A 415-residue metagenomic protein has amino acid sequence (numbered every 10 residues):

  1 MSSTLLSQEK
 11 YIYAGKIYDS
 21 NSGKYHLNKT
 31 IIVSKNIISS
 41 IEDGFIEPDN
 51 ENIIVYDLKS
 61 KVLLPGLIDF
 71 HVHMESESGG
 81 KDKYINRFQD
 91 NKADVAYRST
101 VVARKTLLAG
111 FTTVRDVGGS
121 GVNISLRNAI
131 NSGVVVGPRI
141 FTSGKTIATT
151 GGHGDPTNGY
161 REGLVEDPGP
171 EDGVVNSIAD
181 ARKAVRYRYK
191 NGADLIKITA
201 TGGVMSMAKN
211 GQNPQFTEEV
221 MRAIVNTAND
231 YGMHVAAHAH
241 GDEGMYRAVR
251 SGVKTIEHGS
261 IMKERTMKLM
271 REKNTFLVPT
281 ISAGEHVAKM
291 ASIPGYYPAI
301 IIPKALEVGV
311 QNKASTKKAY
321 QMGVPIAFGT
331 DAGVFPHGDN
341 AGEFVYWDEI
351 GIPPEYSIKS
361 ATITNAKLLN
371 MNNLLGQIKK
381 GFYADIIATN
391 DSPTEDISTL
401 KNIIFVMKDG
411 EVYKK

Functional and structural regions predicted by a protein language model:
M1-E9: Bacterial Sec-dependent N-terminal signal peptides
I17, S22-L64: Histidine-rich, glycine-flanked metal-binding segment
K61-S132, T150-T157, E219, E243 (+1 more regions): Metal-associated gating/positioning segment near the N- to mid-region
M74-V95, R104, T150-G169, V204-T217 (+1 more regions): Active-site gating loops and adjacent loop-to-helix segments of metal-dependent hydrolytic enzymes
S78-K81, G152-H153, S206-A208, M245-S251 (+5 more regions): Histidine/acidic-residue-rich catalytic or RNA/ligand-binding cores of hydrolases and nuclease-related proteins
N86-R87, D230-H234, A299-I300, L306-P393: His/Asp/Glu-enriched, well-ordered alpha-helical/loop segment that forms or immediately abuts the divalent-metal
R98-N123, V136-T146, A193-S206, H234 (+2 more regions): Divalent metal-dependent hydrolysis catalytic cores, especially in the metallo-beta-lactamase
D180-L277, E307-I326: Histidine/acidic residue-rich metal-binding segments in metalloenzymes
